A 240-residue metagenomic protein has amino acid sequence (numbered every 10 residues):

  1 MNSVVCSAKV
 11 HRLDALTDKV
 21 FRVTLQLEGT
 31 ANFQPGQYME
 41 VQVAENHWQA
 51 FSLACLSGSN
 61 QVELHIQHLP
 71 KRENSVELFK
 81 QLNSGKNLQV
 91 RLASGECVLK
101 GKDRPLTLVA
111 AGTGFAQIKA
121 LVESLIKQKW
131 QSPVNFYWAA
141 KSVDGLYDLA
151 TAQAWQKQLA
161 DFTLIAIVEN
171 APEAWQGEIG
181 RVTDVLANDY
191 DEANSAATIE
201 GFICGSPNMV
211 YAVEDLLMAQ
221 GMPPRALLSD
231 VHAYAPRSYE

Functional and structural regions predicted by a protein language model:
N2, S142-E240: Reductase modules of NAD(P)H-dependent flavoproteins
N2-K86, S142, V168-N170: Ferredoxin-reductase
G36, G114, S206: Short, conserved phosphate/pyrophosphate- and ester-handling motifs at nucleotide-, phospho-/glycolipid
S52-V62, K100-G112: Short, compositionally biased
R91-D103: A short, basic/flexible loop-to-alpha-helix module at the beginning of a structural domain
F115-K127: Histidine-anchored nucleotide/phosphate-binding helix
K127-V134: Conserved S-adenosyl-L-methionine
